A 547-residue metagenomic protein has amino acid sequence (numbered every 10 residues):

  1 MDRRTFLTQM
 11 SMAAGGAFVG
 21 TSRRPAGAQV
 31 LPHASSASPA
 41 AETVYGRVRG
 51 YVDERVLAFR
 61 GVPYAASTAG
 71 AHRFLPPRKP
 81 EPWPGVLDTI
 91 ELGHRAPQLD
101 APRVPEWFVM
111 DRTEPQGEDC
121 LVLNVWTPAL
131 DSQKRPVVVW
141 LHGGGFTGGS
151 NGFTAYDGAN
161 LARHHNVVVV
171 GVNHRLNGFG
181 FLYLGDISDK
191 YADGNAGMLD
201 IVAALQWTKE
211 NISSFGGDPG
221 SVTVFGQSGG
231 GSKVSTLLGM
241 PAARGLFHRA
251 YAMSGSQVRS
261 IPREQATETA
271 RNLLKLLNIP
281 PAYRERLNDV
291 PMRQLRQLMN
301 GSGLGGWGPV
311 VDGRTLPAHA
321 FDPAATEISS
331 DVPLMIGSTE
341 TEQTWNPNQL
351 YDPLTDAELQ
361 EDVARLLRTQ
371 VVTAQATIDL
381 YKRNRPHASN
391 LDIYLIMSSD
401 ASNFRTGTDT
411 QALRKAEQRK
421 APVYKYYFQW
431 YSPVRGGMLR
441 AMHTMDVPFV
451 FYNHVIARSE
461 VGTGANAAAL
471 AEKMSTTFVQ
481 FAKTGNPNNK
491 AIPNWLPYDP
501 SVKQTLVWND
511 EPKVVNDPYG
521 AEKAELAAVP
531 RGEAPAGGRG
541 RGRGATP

Functional and structural regions predicted by a protein language model:
T5-A28: N-terminal export signals
L7, G27-N195, E460-M474, T484-N494 (+4 more regions): Non-catalytic accessory segments of hydrolases
L7, V138, V202-L205, K209 (+10 more regions): Non-transmembrane alpha-helical segments in soluble domains of secreted/periplasmic/extracellular proteins
P105-R284, R314-Q349, K420-A421: Serine-hydrolase-like catalytic core of hydrolytic proteins
N195-V202, E264, S402, A468-T476: A generic "alpha-helical surface" signal
R249, D289-A465, T477, T484: Substrate-gating cap/lid region and adjacent catalytic-acid/histidine neighborhood within extracellular/lumenal
R314-T315, V332, R385, R414-V423 (+3 more regions): Alpha/beta-hydrolase-fold serine-hydrolase catalytic core, especially in secreted/extracellular enzymes
